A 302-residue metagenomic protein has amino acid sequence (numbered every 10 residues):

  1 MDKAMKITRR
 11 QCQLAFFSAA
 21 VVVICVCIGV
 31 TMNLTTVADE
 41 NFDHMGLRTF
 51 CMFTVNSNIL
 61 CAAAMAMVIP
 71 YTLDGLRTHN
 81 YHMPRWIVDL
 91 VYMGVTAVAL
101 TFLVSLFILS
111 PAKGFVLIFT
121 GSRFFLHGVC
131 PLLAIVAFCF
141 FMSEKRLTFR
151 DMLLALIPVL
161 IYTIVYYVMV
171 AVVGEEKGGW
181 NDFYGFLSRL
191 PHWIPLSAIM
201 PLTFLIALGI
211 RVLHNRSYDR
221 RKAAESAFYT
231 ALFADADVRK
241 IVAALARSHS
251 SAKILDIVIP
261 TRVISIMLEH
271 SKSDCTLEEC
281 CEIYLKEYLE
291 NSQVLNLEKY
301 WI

Functional and structural regions predicted by a protein language model:
K3-A20: N-terminal membrane topogenic signal
V23-T31, V98-F107, V159-M169: Aromatic-anchored segments of alpha-helical transmembrane domains
T31-E40, L106-F115: Juxtamembrane "helix-exit" motif on the non-cytosolic side of transmembrane helices
H44-M52, G114-L126, R150-D151: Non-cytosolic membrane-interface motifs at loop->transmembrane helix junctions
C51, A171-L213: Membrane-interface transmembrane-helix boundary segments in multi-pass integral membrane proteins
H79-A97, T148-L156: Interfacial segments of alpha-helical transmembrane regions
P131-T148: Alpha-helical transmembrane segments in multipass membrane proteins, preferentially the mid-helix core
Y218-L232: Short, highly charged, low-complexity non-transmembrane loops/tails of multi-pass membrane proteins
